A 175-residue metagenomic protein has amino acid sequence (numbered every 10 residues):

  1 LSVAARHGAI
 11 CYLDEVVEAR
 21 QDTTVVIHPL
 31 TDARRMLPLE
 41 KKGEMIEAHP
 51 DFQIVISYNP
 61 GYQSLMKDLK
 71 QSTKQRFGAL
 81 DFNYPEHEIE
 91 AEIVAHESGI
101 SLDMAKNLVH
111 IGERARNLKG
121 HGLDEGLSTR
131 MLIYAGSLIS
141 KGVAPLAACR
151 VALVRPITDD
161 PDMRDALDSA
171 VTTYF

Functional and structural regions predicted by a protein language model:
L1-F175: C-terminal regulatory/interaction module of P-loop NTP-utilizing enzymes
